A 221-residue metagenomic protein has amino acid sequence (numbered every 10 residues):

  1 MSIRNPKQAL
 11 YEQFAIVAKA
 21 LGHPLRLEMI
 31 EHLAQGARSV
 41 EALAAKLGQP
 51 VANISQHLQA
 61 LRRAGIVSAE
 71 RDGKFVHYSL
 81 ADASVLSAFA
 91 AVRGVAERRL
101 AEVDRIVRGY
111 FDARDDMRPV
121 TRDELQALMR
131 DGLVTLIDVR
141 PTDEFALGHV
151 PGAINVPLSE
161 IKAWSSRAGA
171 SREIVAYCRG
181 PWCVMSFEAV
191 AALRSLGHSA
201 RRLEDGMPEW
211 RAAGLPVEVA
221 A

Functional and structural regions predicted by a protein language model:
S2-R4, L10-K19, H32-A34, A42 (+4 more regions): Rhodanese-like catalytic fold shared by cysteine-dependent sulfurtransferases and DSP/PTP-type phosphatases
P24-L25, Q35-S39: Short capping segments at the starts of secondary-structure elements
L27-M29: Pre-recognition alpha-helix immediately N-terminal to the DNA-recognition helix within helix-turn-helix or winged-helix
P50-N53: Helix-turn-helix DNA-binding motif, specifically the short coil turn and the N-cap/start of the second
L58-Q59, M207: Short, hydrophobic-biased segments on the C-terminal half of alpha helices that form "recognition helices"
R62-D72, S79: Beta-hairpin "wing" of winged helix-turn-helix
L125, L133-R140, V156: Short hydrophobic beta-strand that contains or immediately precedes a catalytic carboxylate
